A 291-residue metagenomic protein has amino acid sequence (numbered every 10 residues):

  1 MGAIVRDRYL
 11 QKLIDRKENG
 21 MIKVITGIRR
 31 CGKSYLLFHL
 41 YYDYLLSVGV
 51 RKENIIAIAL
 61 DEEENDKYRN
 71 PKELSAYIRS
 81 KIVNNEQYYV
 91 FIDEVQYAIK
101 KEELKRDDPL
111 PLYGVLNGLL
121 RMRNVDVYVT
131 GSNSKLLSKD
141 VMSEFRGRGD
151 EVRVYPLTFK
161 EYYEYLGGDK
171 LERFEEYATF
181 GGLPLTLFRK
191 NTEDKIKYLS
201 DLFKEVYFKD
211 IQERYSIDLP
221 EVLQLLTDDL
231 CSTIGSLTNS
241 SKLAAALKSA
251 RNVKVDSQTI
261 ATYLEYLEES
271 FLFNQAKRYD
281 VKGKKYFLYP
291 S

Functional and structural regions predicted by a protein language model:
G2-G20: Pre-Walker A adenine-sensing motif
I25: Hydrophobic anchor at the beta1->P-loop junction of P-loop NTPases
S34: Walker A/P-loop
Y44-E62: Conserved catalytic segments around the Walker B and adjacent sensor/switch elements of P-loop NTPase domains
I56-E86: Short glycine-rich substrate-engagement loop in P-loop NTPases that contacts/grips substrate
F91, Q96-Y128: Conserved Walker B catalytic segment
S134-D150, L166-G167: Short regulatory helix/loop adjacent to the ATP-binding pocket of P-loop NTPases
T192, I196-S291: Accessory nucleic acid-recognition modules appended to NTPase machines
